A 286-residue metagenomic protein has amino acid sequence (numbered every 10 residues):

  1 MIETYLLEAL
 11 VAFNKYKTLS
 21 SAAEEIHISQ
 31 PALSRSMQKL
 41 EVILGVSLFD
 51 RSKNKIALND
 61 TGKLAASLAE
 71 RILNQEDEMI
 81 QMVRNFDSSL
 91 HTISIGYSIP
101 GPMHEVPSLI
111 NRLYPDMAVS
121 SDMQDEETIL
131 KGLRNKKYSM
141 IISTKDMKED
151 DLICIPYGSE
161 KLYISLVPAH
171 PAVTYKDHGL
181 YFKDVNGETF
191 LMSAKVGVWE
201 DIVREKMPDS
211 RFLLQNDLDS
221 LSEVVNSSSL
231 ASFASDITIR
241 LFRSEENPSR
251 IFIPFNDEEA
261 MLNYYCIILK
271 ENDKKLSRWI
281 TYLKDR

Functional and structural regions predicted by a protein language model:
L7, I43-L44, A65-D87, T92-I93: Alpha-helical linker/hinge and terminal dimerization helices associated with HTH transcriptional regulators
V11-S29: Short helix-boundary/capping micro-motifs
A12, C154-L162, L166-F190: Flexible hinge/capping segments at coil-to-helix
E41-L58: A short LG(V/I)-centered, amphipathic sequence patch enriched for acidic residue(s) preceding the LG motif
S89-K148: Central regulatory/effector-binding core of bacterial HTH transcription factors
H104-V106, G179-F182, N186-S210, L276-S277: Secondary-structure junction motif
D125, R134, T144, K195-I253 (+1 more regions): Hydrophobic hinge/microswitch elements
I251-R286: A late-sequence structural motif
